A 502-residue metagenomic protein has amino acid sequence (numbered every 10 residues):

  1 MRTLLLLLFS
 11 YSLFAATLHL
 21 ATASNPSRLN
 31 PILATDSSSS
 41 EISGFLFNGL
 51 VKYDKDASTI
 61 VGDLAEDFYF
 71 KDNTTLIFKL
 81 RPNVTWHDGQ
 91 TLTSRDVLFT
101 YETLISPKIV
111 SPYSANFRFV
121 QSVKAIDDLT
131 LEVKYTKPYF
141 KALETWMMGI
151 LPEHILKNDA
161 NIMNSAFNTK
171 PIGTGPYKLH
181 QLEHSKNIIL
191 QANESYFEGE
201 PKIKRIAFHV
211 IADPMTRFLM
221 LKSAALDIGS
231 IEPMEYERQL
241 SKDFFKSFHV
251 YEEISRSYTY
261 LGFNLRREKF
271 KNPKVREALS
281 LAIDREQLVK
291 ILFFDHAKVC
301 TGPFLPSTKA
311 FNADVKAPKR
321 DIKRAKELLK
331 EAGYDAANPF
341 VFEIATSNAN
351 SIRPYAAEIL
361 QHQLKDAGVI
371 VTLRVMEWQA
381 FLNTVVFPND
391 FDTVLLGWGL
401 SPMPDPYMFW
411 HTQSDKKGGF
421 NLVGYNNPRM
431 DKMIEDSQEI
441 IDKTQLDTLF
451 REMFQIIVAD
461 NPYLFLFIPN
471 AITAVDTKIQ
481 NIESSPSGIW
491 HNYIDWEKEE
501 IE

Functional and structural regions predicted by a protein language model:
L20, H184, K330-L400, L422 (+2 more regions): Ligand/substrate-recognition segments at binding pockets and active sites
A21-D72, E102, I109, I172: N-terminal lobe/hinge region of extracytoplasmic solute-binding protein
D54-K55, M148-P201, R205, I322-K323 (+2 more regions): Gly/Pro-rich hinge or "lid" segments in bacterial periplasmic/extracellular proteins
Y69, I77-K79, A115-K157: Surface-exposed binding/hinge segments that line and control ligand-binding clefts or catalytic entry sites
I77, T372-L382, F387, M408-T477 (+1 more regions): Extracytoplasmic/peripheral linker and loop segments enriched in polar/acidic and small residues with frequent Thr/Pro
L182, T473-E502: Long beta-strand-rich cores associated with HINT superfamily self-processing modules
A192, K271-H362, A367, N426-R429 (+2 more regions): Append "and occasionally in soluble cytosolic enzymes with long acidic Gly/Pro-rich linkers
E194-Q239, I370-T372: Ligand-site clamp/hinge motif
